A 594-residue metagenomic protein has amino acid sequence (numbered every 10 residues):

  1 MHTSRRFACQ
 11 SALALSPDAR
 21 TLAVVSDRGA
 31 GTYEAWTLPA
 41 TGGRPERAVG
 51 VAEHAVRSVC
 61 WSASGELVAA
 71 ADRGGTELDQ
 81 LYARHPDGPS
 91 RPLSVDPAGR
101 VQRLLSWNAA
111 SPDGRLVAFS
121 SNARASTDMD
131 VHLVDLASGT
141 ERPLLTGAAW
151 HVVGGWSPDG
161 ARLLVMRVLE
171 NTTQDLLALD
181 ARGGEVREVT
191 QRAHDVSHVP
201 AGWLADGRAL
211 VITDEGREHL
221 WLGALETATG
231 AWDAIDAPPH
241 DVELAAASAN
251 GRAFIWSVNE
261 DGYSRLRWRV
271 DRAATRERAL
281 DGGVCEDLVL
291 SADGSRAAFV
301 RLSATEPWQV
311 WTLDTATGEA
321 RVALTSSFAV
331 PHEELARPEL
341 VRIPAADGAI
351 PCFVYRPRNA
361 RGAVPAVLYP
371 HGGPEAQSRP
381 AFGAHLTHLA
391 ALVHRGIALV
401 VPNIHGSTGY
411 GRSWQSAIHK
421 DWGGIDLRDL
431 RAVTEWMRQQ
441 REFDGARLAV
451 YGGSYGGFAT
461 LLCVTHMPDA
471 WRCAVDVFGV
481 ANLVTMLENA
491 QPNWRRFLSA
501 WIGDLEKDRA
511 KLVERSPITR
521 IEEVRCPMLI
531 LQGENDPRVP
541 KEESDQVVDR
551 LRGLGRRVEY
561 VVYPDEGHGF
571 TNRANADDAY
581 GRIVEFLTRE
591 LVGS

Functional and structural regions predicted by a protein language model:
M1-V364, P374-R395, W422, W436-Q439: Peripheral, non-catalytic segments that deliver or gate enzyme domains
V289-R296, V300-S594: Serine-hydrolase catalytic core recognition
